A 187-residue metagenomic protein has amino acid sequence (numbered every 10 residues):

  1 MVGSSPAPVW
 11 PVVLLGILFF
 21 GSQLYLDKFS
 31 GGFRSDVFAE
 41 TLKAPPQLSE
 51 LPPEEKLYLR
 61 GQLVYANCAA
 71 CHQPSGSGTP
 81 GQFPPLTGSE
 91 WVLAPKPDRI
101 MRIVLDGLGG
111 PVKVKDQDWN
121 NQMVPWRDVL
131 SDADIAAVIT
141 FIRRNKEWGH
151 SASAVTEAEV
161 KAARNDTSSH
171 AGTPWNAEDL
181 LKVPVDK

Functional and structural regions predicted by a protein language model:
M1-D36: Extended surface/linker regions that mediate inter-domain or inter-protein docking in multi-component redox
M1-G3, A39-K43, K187: Extramembrane terminal tails and long inter-domain/linker segments of multi-pass membrane proteins
D36-Y65: Electrostatic cytochrome c docking/interface patches
L57-R60, V64, K96, I100 (+1 more regions): Stable alpha-helical elements in mature extracytoplasmic
G61, Y65-P74, M123, V138-I142: The canonical Cys-X-X-Cys-His
A69, E90, L108, I142-K146 (+1 more regions): Residue-level detector of secondary-structure transition/capping positions
Q73, S77-S131: Gly/Gly-Pro-rich "capping" loops immediately C-terminal to redox-active cysteine motifs in periplasmic/lumenal
Q117-N121, P125-K187: Flexible coil segments in periplasmic/lumen-exposed cytochrome c-class electron-transfer proteins
